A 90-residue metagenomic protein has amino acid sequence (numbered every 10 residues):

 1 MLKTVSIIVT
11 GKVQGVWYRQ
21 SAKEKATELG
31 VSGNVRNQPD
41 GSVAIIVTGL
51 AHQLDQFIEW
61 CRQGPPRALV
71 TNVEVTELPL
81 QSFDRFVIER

Functional and structural regions predicted by a protein language model:
M1-R90: Intrinsically disordered, low-complexity, mixed-charge
